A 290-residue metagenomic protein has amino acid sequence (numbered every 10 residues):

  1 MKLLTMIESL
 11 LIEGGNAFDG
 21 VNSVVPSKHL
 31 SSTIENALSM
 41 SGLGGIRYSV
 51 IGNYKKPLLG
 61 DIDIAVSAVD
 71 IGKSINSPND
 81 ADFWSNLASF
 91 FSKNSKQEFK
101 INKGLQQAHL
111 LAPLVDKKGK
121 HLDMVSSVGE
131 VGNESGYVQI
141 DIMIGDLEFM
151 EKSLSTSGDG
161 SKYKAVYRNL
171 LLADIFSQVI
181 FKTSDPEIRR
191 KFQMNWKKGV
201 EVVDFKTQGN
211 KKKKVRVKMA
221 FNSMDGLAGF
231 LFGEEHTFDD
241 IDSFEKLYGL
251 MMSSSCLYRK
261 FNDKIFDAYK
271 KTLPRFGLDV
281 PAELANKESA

Functional and structural regions predicted by a protein language model:
M1-I51: Helical scaffold of the NTase/Pol beta-like nucleotidyltransferase catalytic core
N16-N36, V66-G132: Metal-dependent nucleotidyltransferase catalytic core
I34-S77: Active-site nucleotide-donor binding segment shared across nucleotidyl transfer reactions
S41-G45, S92-E98, S177-S184: Structural alpha-beta junctions
L58, G104, E134-V138: A short, structural micro-pattern
I62-I64, A108, I140: A broad, low-specificity signal marking well-ordered, structured residues that form hydrophobic/aromatic
L111-L114, K118, L122-S289: Catalytic cores of NTP-dependent nucleotidyl/adenyl transfer enzymes across multiple folds
